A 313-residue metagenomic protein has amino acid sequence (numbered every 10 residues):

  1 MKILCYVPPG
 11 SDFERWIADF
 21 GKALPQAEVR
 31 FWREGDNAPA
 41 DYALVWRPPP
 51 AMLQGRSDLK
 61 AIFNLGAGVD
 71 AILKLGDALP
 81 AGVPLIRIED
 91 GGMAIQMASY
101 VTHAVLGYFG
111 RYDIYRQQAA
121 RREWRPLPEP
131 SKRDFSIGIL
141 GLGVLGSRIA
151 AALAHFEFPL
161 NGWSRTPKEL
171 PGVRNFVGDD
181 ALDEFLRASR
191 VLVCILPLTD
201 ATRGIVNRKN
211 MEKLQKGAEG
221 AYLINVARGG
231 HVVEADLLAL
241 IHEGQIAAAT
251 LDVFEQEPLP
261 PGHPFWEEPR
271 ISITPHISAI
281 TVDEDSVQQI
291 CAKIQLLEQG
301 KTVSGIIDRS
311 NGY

Functional and structural regions predicted by a protein language model:
M1-A40: N-terminal glycine-/charge-rich "phosphate-binding" loop or analogous flexible N-terminal tail
E28-P39, P50-L53, V173-A188: Short acidic low-complexity segments
D41-R116: Phosphate/diphosphate ligand-binding glycine-rich loop within oxidoreductases
P84-R87, G91-Y100, I114-Y115, E257-Y313: C-terminal helix-to-coil terminal segments
Y115-R148, N175: Glycine-rich NAD(P)-binding loop of Rossmann-like domains
L153: Aromatic pocket-lining residues of Rossmann-like dinucleotide-binding sites
F156-G172: NAD(P)-binding Rossmann-fold cofactor-contacting core
P167-P264: Rossmann-like adenosine-cofactor binding region
